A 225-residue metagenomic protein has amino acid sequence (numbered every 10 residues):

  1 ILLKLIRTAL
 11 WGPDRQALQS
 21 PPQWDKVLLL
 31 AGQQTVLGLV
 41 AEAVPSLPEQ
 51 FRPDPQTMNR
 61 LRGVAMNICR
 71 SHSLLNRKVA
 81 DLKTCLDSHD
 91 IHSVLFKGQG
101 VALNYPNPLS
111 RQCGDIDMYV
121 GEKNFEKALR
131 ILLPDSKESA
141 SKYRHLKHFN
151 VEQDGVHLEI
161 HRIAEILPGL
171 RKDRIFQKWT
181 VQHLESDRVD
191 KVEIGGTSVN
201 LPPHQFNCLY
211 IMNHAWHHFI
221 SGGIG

Functional and structural regions predicted by a protein language model:
I1-G114, V120-G225: Conserved NTP-donor binding/palm subdomain of two-metal-ion nucleotidyltransferases/polymerases, i.e., the charged
